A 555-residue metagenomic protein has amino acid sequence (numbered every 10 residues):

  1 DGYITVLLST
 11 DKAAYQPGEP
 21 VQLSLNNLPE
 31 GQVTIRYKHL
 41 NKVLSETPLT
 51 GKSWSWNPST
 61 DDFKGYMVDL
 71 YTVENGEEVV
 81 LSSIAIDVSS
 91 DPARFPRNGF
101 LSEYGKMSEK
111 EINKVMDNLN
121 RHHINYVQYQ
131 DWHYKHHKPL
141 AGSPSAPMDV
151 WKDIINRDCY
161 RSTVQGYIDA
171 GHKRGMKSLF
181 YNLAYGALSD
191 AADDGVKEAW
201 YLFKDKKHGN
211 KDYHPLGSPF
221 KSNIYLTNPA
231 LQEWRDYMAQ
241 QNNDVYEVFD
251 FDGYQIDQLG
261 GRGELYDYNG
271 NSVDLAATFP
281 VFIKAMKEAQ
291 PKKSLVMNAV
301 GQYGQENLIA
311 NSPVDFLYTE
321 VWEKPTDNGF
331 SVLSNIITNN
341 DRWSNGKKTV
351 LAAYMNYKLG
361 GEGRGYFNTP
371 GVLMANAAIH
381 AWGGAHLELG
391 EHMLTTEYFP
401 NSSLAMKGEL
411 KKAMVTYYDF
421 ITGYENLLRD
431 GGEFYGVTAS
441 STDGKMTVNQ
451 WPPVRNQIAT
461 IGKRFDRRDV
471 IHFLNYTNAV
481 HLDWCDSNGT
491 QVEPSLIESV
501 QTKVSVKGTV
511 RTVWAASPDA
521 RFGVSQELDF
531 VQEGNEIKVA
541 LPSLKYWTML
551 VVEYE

Functional and structural regions predicted by a protein language model:
L81-K135: An acidic-aromatic substrate-binding cleft motif
S90-P96, S102-E109, F180-F249: Active-site-adjacent "subsite" loops/lids of carbohydrate-active enzymes
F95-E109, S145-R161, P219-D236, L265-T278 (+2 more regions): The substrate-binding groove and active-site-proximal loops of carbohydrate-active enzymes, especially glycoside
V115-M116, N120-S162, G186-Y201, D205 (+2 more regions): Aromatic-lined carbohydrate-binding/catalytic grooves of carbohydrate-active enzymes
A230-F316, W322-S334: Active-site neighborhood of glycoside hydrolase catalytic domains
K347-G432, T477: Aromatic/acidic polysaccharide-binding cleft in carbohydrate-active enzymes
K445-K507, T548: Carbohydrate-binding surface patches
E533-E555: C-terminal beta-strand-rich structural cap/linker in extracellular carbohydrate-active enzymes
